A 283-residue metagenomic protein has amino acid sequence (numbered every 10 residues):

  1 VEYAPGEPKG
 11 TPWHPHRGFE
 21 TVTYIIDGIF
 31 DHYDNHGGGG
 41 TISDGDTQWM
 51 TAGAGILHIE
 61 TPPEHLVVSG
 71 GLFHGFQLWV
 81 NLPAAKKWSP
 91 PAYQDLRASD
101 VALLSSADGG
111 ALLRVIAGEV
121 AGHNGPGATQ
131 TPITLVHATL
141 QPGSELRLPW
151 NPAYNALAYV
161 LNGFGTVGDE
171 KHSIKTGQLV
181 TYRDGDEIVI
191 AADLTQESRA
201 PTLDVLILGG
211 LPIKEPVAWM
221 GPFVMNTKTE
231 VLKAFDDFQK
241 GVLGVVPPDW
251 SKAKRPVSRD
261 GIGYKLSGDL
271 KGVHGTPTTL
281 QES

Functional and structural regions predicted by a protein language model:
V1-S283: Jelly-roll (double-stranded beta-helix
